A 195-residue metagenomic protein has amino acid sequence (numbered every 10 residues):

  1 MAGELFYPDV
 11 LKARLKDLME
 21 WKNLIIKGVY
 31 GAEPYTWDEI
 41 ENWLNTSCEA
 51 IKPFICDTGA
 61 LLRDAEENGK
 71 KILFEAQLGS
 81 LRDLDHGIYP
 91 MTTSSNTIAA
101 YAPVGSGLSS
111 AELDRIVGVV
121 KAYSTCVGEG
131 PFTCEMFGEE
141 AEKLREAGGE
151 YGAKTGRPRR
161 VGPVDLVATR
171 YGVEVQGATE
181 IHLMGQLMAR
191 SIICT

Functional and structural regions predicted by a protein language model:
M1-T195: Non-transmembrane, aqueous-exposed alpha-helical and coiled segments at domain scale
